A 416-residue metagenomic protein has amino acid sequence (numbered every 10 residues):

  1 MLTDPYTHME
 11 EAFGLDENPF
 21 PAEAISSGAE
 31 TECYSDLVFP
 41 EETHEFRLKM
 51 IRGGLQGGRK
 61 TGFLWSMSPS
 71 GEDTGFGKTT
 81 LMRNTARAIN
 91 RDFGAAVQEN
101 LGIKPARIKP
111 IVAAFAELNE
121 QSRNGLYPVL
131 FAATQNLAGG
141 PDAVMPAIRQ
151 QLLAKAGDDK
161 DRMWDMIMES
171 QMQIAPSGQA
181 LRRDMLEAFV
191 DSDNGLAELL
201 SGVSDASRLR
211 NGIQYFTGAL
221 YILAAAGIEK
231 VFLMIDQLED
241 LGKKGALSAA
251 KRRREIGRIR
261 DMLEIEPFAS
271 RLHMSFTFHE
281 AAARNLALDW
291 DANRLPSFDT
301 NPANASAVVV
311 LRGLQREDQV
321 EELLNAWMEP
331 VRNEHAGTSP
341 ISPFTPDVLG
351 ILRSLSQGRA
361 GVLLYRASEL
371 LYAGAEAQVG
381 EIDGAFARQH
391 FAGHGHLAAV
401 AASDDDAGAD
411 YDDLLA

Functional and structural regions predicted by a protein language model:
M1-F63, A88, A95-A96, I103 (+1 more regions): A short, basic N-terminal segment
M1-N18, H44, L199-V348: The catalytic "switch" region of P-loop NTPases
D4, E317-A416: C-terminal alpha-helical "lid" subdomain
H8, V129, A147, Q151 (+10 more regions): Charge-rich, solvent-exposed alpha-helical interaction surfaces
F46-L55, T85-F93, A133-L137, A219-A226 (+5 more regions): Hydrophobic, Leu/Ile/Phe/Ala-enriched alpha-helical segments that form helix-helix packing faces
Q56-I228, A360, A398-D412: P-loop NTPase nucleotide-binding core
M67-G71, A114-E120, F278-A282, A367-L371 (+1 more regions): Short beta-alpha junction loops
K78, R252-E255, S356, L363: Active-site-proximal structural scaffolding
